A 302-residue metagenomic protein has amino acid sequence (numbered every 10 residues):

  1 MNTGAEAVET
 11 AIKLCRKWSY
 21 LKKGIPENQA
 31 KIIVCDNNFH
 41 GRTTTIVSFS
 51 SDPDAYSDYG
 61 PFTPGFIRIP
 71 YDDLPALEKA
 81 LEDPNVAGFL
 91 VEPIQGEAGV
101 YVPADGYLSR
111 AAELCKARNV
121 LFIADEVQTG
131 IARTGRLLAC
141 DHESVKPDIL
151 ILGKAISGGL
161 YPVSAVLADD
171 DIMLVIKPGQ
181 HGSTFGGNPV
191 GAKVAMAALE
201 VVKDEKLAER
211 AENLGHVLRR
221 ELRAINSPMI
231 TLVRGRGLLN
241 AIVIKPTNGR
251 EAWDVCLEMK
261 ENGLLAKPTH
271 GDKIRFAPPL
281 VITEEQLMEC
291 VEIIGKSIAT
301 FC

Functional and structural regions predicted by a protein language model:
M1-C302: Conserved N-terminal phosphate-binding loop of PLP-dependent enzymes in the Aspartate aminotransferase
